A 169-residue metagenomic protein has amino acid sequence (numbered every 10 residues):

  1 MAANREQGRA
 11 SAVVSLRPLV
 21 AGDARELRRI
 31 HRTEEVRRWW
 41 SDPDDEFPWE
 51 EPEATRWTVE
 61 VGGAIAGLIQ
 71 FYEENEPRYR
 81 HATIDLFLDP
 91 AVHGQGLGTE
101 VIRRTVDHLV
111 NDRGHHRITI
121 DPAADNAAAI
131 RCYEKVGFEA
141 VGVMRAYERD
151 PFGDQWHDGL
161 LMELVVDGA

Functional and structural regions predicted by a protein language model:
M1-R25, L160, L164-A169: Conserved N-terminal entry element of GNAT/NAT acetyltransferase domains
A12-V14, A64-L68, H157: Glycine-rich phosphate/pyrophosphate-binding loop shared by adenosine-nucleotide-utilizing enzymes
P18-G22, T33-H93, T99-I102, H108 (+2 more regions): Acetyl-CoA-dependent GNAT
L27-R28, I84: Hydrophobic pocket/interface hotspot
T99, A124-G142: Conserved active-site alpha-helix within GNAT-family acetyltransferase domains
N111-D121: Conserved GNAT acetyl-CoA-binding A-motif
T119-P122, E139-Q155: Conserved catalytic-core motifs of GNAT/GCN5-like acyltransferases
